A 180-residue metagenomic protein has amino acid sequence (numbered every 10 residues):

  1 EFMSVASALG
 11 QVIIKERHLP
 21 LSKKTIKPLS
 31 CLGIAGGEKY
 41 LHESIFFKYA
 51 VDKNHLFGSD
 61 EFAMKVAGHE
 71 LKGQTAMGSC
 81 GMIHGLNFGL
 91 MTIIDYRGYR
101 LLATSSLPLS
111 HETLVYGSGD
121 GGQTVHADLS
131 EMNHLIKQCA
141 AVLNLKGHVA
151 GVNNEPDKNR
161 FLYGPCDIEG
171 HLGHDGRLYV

Functional and structural regions predicted by a protein language model:
E1-V180: Preference for protein termini
